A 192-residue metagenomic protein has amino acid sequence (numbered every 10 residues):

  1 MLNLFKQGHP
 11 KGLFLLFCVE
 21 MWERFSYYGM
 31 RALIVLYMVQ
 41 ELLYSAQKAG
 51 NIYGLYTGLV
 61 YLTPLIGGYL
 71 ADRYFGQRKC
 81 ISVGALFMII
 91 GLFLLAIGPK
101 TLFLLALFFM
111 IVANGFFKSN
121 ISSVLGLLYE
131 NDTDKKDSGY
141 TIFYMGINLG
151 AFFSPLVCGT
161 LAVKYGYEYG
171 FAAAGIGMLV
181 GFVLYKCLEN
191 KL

Functional and structural regions predicted by a protein language model:
M1-K11, N131, G159-L192: Intracellular loop-helix junctions on the cytosolic face of multi-pass helical membrane proteins
M1-Y28: Cytosolic juxtamembrane N-terminal segment immediately preceding the first transmembrane helix of multi-pass
M21, G91, L102-F117: Hydrophobic core of transmembrane alpha-helices in multi-pass small-molecule transporters, especially MFS/SLC-type
A32-K48: Short amphipathic helix-loop junctions that connect adjacent transmembrane helices in Major Facilitator Superfamily/SLC
G54-A71, K118, F152: Central cavity-lining transmembrane alpha-helices of secondary-active solute carriers, predominantly the Major
L59-V60, K135-V163, G170-G181: Glycine-rich segments within core transmembrane alpha-helices of 12-TM secondary carriers
R73-A85, D132: Cytoplasmic membrane-interface "Motif A"-like loop-to-helix N-cap segments of 12-TM Major Facilitator Superfamily
S82-L104: C-terminal ends and interior cores of transmembrane alpha-helices in multi-pass membrane transporters/permeases
